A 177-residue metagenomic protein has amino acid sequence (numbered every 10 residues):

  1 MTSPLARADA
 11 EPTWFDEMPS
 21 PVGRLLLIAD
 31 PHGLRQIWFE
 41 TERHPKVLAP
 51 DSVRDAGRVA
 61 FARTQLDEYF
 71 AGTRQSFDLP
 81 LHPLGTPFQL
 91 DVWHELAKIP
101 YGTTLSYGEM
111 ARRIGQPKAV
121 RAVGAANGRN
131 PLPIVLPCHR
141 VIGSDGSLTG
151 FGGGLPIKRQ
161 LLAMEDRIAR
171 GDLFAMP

Functional and structural regions predicted by a protein language model:
M1-K118, M164-P177: Basic nucleic-acid-binding alpha-helical/helix-turn surface characteristic of O6-alkylguanine DNA
T64, G124, R159: Active-site phosphate/pyrophosphate- and oxyanion-stabilizing loops and adjacent acidic/basic residues in soluble
P100, P131-I134: Histidine- and aromatic-rich ligand-binding microenvironments
R121-N130: Regulatory, non-catalytic segments
I134-V141: Short Lys/Arg-enriched helix C-cap and helix-to-coil transition segments that create basic nucleic-acid-contact patches
S144-P177: …primarily DNA-binding HTH/wHTH and HhH modules…
